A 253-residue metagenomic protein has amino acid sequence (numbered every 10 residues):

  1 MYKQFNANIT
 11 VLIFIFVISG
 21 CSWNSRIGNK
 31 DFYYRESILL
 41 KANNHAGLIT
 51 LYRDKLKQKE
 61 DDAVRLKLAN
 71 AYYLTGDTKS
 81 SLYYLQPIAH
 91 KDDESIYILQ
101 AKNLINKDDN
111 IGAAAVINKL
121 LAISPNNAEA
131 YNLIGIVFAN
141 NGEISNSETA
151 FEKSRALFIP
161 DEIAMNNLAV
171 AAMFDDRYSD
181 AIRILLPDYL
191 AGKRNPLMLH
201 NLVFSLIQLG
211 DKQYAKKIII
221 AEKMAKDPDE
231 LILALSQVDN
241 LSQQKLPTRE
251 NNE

Functional and structural regions predicted by a protein language model:
G20-Y83, E250-E253: N-terminal leader/linker segments that initiate helical-solenoid repeat arrays
G28-N29, D62-A63, D93-I96, A128-E129 (+4 more regions): Helix-start (N-cap) detector for alpha-helical repeat units in TPR-like alpha-solenoids, especially tetratricopeptide
A42-T50, T75-Y84, K107-V116, N141-K153 (+2 more regions): Structural signature of tandem alpha-helical TPR/SEL1-like repeats, specifically the intra-repeat loop/turn
D54-K55, L85-I88, K119-L120, K153-R155 (+2 more regions): Canonical positions in the second alpha-helix
K57-Q58, H90-K91, I123, A156-F158 (+2 more regions): Structural marker of alpha-solenoid helical repeat scaffolds
G192-E253: Terminal, low-structured helical/coil segments at or just beyond the last alpha-helical repeat
